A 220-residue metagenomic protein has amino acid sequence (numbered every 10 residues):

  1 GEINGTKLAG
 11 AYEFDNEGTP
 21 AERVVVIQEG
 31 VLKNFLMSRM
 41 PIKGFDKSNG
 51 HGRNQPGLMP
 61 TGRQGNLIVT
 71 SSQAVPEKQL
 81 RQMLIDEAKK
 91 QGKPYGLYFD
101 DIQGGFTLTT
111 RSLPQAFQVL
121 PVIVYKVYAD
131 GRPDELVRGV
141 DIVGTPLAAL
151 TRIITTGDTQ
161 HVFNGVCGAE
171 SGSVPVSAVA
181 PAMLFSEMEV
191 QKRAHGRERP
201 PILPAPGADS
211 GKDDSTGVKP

Functional and structural regions predicted by a protein language model:
G1-P220: Dual-mode signal for accessory low-complexity, basic/Gly-rich regions
